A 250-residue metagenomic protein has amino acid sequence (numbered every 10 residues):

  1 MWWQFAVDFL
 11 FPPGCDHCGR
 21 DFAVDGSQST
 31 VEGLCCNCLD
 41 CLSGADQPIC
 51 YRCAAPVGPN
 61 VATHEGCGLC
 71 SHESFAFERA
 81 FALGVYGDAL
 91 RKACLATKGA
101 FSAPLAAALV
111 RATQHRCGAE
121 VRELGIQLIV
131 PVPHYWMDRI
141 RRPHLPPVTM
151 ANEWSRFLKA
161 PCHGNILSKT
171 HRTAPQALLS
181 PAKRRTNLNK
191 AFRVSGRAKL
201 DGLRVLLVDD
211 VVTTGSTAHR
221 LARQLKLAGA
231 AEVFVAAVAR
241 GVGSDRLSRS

Functional and structural regions predicted by a protein language model:
M1-D209, T213-S250: Glycine-rich phosphate/pyrophosphate-handling loop used in enzymes and phosphotransfer proteins
